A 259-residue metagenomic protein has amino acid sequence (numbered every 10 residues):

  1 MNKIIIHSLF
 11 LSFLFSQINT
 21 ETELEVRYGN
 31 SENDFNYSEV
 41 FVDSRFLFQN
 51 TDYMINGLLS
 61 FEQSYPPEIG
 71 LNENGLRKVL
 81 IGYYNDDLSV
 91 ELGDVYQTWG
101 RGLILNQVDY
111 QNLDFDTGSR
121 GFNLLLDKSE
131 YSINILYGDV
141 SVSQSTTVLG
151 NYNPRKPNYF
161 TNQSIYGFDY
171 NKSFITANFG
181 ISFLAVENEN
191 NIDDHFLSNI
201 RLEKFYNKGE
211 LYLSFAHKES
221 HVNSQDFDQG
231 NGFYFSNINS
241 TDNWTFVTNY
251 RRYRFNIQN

Functional and structural regions predicted by a protein language model:
M1-N2, D43: Serine/threonine-rich low-complexity intrinsically disordered regions
K3-S16: Sec-dependent N-terminal signal peptides
Q17-V40, L47-N74, Y84-D87, D109-N259: Signature for the C-terminal beta-barrel architecture of outer-membrane proteins
E62-P66, K78, V95-R101, N106-D109: Acidic, small-polar-rich N-terminal luminal/periplasmic segments of exported/outer-membrane proteins
L80-G82: N-terminal accessory beta-strand-rich subdomains and adjacent acidic, glycine-rich linkers that precede catalytic cores
